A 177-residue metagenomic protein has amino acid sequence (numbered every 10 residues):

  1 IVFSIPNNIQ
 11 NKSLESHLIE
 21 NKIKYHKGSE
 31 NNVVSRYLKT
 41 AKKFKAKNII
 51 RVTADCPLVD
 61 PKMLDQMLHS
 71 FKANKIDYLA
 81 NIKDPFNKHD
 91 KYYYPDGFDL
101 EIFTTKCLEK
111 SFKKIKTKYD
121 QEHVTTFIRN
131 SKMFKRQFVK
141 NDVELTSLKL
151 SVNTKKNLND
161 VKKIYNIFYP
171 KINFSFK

Functional and structural regions predicted by a protein language model:
I1-N7: Short internal beta-strands
S4, G28, V52, N81-I82 (+1 more regions): Generic beta-sheet signal
N7-N74: Short phosphate-binding loop-to-helix
S16, V59-L148, K163: Conserved core of the sugar-phosphate nucleotidyltransferase
T40-K43, Y93-F98, L150-N157: Short, surface-exposed amphipathic charged segments that create phosphate/polyanion-binding patches used for binding
L150-K177: Hydrophobic helical membrane-anchoring modules
